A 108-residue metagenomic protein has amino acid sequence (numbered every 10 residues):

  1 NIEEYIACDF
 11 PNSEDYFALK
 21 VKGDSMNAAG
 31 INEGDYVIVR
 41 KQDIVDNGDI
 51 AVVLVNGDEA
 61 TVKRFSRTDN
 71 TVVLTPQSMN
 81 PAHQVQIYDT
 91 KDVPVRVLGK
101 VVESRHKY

Functional and structural regions predicted by a protein language model:
N1-Y108: Acidic/glycine-rich C-terminal interaction modules and beta/coil loop segments that lie outside canonical DNA-binding
